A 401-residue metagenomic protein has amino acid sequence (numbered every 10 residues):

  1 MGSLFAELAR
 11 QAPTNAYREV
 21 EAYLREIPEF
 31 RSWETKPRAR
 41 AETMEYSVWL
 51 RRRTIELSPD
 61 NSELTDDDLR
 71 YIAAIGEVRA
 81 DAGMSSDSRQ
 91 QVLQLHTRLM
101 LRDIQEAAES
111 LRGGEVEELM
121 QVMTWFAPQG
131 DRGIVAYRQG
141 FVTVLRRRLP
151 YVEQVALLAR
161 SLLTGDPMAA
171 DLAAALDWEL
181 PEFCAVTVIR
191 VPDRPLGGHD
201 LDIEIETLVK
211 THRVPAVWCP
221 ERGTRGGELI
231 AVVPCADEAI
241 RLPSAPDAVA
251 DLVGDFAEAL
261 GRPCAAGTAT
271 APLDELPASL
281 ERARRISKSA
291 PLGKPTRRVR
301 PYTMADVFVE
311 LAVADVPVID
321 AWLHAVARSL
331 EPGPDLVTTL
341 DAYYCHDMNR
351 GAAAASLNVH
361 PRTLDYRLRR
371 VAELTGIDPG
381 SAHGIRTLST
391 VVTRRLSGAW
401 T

Functional and structural regions predicted by a protein language model:
M1-A156, P334, T338-T401: Alpha-helical/coil-rich non-catalytic "connector" segments in signaling and regulatory proteins
R40, A159, A170-A173, D202 (+1 more regions): Short amphipathic alpha-helical segments
L50, V92, F126, L201 (+2 more regions): Hydrophobic alpha-helical membrane-association signature
V116-T124, E204, A245-L252: Glycine-rich, flexible loop segments associated with nucleotide phosphate handling
Q129, L157, S161, D200 (+2 more regions): Amphipathic alpha-helical interaction/coupling elements
Q139-R190, T339, H360: Signal-transducing coiled-coil/dimerization helices and immediately adjacent hinge/linker segments that couple sensory
L172, W178-E179, F183-C184, R194-G198 (+1 more regions): Cytosolic nucleotide-utilizing catalytic cores of signal-transduction proteins
